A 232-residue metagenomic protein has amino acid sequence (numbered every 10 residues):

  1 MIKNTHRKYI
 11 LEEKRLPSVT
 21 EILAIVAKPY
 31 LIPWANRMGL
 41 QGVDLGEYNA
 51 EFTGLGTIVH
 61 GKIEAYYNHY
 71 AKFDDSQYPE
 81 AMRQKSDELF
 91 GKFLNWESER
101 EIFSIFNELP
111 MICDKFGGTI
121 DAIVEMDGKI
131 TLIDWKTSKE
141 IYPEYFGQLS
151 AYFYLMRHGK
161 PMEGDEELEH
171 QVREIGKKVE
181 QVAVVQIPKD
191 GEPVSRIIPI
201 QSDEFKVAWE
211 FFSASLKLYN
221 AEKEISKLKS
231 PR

Functional and structural regions predicted by a protein language model:
M1, P231-R232: Short, Lys/Arg-enriched, disordered terminal segments
M1-G117: Metal-dependent nuclease catalytic cores that hydrolyze phosphodiester bonds in DNA/RNA, characterized by
K85, L109-S230: Nucleic-acid nuclease catalytic cores
